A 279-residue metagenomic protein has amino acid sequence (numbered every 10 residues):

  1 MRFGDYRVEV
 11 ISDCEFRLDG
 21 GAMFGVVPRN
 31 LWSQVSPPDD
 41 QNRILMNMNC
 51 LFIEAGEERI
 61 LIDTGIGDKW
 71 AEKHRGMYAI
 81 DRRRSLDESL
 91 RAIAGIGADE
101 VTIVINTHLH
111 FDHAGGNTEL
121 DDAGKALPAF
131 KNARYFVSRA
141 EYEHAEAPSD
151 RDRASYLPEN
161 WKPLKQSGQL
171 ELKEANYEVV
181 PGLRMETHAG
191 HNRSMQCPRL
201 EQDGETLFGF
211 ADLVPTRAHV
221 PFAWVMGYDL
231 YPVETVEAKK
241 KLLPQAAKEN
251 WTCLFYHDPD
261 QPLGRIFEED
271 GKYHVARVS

Functional and structural regions predicted by a protein language model:
R2-A92, C197-L213: Conserved beta-strand hairpin/beta-sheet module of binuclear metal-dependent hydrolase folds, prominently
E9-I11, I105, F136, E171-K173 (+3 more regions): Hydrophobic/aromatic beta-strand patches that form the interior of the parallel beta-sheet core in alpha/beta enzyme
D13-C14, T64-G67, L109, A140-E141 (+3 more regions): Active-site metal-binding loops of divalent metal-dependent hydrolases
N47-N49, A175, S194-Q196, P262-L263: Residue-level marker for the onset of beta-strands and adjacent loop->beta junctions in well-ordered domains
G76-E88, E201-S279: Cap/insert and terminal regions of metallo-dependent hydrolase folds
D81-I96, E100, D122, L127-T187 (+2 more regions): Metallo-beta-lactamase
V101-D112: Metallo-beta-lactamase
A114-K125, R265-I266: Metal-dependent catalytic neighborhoods of phosphoester/phosphodiester hydrolases
